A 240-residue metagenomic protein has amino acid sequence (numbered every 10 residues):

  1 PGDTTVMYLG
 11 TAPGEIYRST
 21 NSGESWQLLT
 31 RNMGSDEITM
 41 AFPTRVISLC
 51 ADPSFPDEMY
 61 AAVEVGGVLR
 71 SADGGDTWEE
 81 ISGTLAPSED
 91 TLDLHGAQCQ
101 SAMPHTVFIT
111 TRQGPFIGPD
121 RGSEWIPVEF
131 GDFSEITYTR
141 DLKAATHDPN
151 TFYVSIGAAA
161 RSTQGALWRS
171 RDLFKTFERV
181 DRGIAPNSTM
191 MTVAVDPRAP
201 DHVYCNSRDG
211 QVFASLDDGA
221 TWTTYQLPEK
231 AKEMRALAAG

Functional and structural regions predicted by a protein language model:
P1-G240: Extracellular glycan-interacting surfaces
